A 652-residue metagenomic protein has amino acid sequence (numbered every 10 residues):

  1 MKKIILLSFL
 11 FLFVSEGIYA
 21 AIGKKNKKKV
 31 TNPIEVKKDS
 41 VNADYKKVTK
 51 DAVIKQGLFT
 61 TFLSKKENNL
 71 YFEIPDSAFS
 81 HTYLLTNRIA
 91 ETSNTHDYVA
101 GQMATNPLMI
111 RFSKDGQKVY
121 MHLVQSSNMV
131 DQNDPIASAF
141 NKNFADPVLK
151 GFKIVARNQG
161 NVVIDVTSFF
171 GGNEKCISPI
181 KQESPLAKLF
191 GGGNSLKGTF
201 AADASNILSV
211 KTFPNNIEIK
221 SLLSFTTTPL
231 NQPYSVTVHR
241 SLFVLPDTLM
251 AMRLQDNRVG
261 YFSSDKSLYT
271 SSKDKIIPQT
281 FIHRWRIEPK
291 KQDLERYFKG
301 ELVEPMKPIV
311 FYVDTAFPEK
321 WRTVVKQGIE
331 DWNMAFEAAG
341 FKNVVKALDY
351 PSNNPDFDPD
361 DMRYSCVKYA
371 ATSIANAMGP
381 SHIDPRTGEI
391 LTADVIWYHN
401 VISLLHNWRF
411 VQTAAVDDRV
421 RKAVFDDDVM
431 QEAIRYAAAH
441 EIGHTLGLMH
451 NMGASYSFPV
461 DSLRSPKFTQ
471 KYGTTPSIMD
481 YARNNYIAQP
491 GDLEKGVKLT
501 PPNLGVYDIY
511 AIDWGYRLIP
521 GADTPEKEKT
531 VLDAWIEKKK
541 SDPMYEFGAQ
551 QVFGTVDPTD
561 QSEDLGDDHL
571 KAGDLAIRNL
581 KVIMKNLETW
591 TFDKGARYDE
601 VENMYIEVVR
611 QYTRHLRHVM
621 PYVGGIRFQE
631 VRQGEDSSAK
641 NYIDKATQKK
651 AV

Functional and structural regions predicted by a protein language model:
M1-K24: Bacterial Sec-dependent N-terminal signal peptides
K24-F317, V344, Y350-L404, R409-D427 (+3 more regions): Auxiliary tRNA-acceptor-end handling modules of aminoacyl-tRNA synthetases
F79, P318-V344: Zn2+-dependent metallopeptidase catalytic core
W321, V325-G328, M430, I434 (+2 more regions): Stable alpha-helical elements in mature extracytoplasmic
E330-F341, G443-H444, L448, N484 (+2 more regions): Sec-exported extracytoplasmic/periplasmic mature domains
D349-A370, E432-Q489: The catalytic-center signature of Zn2+-dependent metalloproteases
M378, I383, E389-W397, R435-L446 (+2 more regions): Extended catalytic-interface subdomain
S455-V652: Conserved catalytic/binding loops enriched for acidic/polar residues
